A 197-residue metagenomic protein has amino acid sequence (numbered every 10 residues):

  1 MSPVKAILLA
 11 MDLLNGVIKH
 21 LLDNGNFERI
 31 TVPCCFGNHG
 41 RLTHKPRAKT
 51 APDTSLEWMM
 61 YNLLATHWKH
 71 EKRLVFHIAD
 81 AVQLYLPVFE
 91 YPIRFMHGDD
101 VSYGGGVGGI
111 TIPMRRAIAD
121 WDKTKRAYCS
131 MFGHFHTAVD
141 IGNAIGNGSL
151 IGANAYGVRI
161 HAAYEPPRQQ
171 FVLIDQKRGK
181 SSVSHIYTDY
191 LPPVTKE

Functional and structural regions predicted by a protein language model:
M1-L64: Core catalytic region of metal-dependent phosphoesterases/phosphodiesterases, especially metallo-beta-lactamase-like
T50-W58, L63-A81, F89-V194: Conserved beta-sheet core of the metallophosphoesterase superfamily
